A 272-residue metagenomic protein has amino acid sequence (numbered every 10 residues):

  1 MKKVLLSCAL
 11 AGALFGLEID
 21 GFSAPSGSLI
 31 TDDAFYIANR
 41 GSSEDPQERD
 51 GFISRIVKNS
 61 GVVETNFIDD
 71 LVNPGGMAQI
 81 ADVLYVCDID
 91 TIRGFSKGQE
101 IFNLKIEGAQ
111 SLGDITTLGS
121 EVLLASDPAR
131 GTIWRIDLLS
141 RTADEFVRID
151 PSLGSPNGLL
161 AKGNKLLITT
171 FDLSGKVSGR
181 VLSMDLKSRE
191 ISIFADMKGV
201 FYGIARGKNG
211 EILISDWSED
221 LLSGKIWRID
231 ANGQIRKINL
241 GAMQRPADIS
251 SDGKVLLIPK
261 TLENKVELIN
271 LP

Functional and structural regions predicted by a protein language model:
C8-G16: Hydrophobic h-region of N-terminal signal peptides that target proteins for export in Gram-negative bacteria
L17-I19, V62-I68, Q99-K105, T142-D150 (+2 more regions): A short beta-strand motif characteristic of beta-propeller blades
G21-D32, Q47, D69-V83, E107-L123 (+6 more regions): Beta-rich, blade/repeat-based domains predominating in secreted/periplasmic proteins but also intracellular
I37-N59: Beta-propeller domains
S42-D45, T91, R130-T132, D172-K176 (+2 more regions): Short glycine/acidic-enriched loop and turn motifs that connect beta-strands
I56-G61, F95-Q99, D137-R141, D185-R189 (+2 more regions): Short loop/turn segments that connect beta-strands within beta-propeller blades
I80, R135-S140, A161-N164, K225-K237 (+1 more regions): Flexible "stalk/tail and boundary" regions
C87-D137: Hydrophobic alpha-helical segments and helix pairs
